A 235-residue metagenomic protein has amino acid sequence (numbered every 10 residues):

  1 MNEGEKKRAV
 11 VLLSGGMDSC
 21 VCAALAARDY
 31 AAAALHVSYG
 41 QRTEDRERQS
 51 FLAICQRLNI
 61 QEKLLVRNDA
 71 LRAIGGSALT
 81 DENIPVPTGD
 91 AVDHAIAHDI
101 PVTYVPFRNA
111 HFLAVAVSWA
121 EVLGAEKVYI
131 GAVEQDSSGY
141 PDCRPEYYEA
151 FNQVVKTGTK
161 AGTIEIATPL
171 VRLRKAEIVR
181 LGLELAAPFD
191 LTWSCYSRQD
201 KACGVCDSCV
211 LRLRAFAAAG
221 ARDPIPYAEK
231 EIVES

Functional and structural regions predicted by a protein language model:
N2-L185: ATP-dependent adenylation/nucleotidyltransferase module used to activate substrates
T88, A187, R214-A217: A polyampholytic, Gly/Pro-enriched intrinsically disordered region
A114, W193-R214: Local cysteine-cluster metal-coordination motifs and their immediate loop/turn environment, predominantly Fe-S cluster
T159, A217-G220: Short amphipathic alpha-helical interaction/hinge segments
G182-E184, F189-R198: Short, intrinsically disordered, charge-biased short linear motifs at domain edges
R198-Q199, A219-E231: Short cysteine/histidine-rich metal-coordination sites, predominantly Zn2+-binding motifs
